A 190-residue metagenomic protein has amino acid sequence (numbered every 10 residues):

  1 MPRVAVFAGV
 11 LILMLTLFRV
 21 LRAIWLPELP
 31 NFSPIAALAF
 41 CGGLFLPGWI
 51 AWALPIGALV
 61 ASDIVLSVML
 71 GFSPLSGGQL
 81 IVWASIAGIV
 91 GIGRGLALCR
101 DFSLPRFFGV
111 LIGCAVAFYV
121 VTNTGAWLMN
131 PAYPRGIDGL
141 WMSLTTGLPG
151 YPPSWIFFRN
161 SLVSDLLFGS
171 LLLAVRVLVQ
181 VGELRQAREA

Functional and structural regions predicted by a protein language model:
M1-F45, W49-A53: Hydrophobic transmembrane alpha-helices
M1-P2, E183-A190: Short, charged juxtamembrane terminal tails flanking transmembrane helices
R3-A8, P47, A51-W52, G78-V82 (+3 more regions): Residue-level signature of transmembrane alpha-helical entry/exit and packing/kink sites in multi-pass membrane
L11, W52-S62, F107-A115, L172 (+1 more regions): Central hydrophobic cores of alpha-helical transmembrane segments in multi-pass integral membrane proteins
L17, L21, C41-W49, G91-R100 (+1 more regions): Structural signal for the C-terminal ends of transmembrane alpha-helices and the immediately following loop
F18-F32, G57-I92: Interfacial aromatic-anchored transmembrane helix boundaries in multi-pass membrane proteins
P34-A39, I81-I89, S164, F168-G169: Hydrophobic core segments of transmembrane alpha-helices in multi-pass, intramembrane catalytic enzymes
F102-V181, R185-Q186: Membrane-embedded alpha-helical hairpins and interfacial helices in multi-pass inner-membrane proteins
